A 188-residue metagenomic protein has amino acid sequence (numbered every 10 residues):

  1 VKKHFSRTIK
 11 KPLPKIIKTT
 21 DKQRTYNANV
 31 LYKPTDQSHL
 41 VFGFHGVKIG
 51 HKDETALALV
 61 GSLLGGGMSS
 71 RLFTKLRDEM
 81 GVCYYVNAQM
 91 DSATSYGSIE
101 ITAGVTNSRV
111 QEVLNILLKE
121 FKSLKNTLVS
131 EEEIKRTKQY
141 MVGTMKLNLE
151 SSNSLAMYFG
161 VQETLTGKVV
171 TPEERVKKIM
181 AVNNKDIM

Functional and structural regions predicted by a protein language model:
V1, T164-T166, I187: Generic low-polarity alpha-helical segments
K3-T8, E79, E120-T127: Conserved short hydrophobic interaction patches
F5-H51, S62-N115, E133, S154 (+2 more regions): Non-catalytic beta-strand/loop surface segments
E54: Double-stranded RNA-binding/processing signature
G61-G65, K122, N126, T164 (+1 more regions): Amphipathic alpha-helical interaction elements
D78-C83, T127-K177: Short acidic/His-enriched helical or mixed secondary-structure segments at domain edges of catalytic enzymes and some
Y96, A103-T144, L149: C-terminal structural cap/anchor segments
